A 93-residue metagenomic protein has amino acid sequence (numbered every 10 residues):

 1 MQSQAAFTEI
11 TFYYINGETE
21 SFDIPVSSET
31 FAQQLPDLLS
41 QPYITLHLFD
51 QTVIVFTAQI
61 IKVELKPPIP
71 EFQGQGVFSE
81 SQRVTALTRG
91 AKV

Functional and structural regions predicted by a protein language model:
M1-V93: Eukaryotic intrinsically disordered, low-complexity regulatory linkers and tails enriched in Ser/Thr/Pro
